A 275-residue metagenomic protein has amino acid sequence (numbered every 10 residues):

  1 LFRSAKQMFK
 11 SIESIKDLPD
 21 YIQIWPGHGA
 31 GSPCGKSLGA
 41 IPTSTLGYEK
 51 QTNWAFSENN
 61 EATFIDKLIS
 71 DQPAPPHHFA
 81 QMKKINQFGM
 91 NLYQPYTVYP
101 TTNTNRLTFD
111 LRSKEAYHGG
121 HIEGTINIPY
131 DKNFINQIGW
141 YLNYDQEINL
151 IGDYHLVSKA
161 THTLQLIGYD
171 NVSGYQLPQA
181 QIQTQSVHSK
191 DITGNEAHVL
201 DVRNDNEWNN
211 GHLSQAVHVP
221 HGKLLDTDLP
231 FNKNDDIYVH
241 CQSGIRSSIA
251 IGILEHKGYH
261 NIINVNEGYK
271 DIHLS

Functional and structural regions predicted by a protein language model:
F2, Y48-Q81, F88, K114-S275: Rhodanese-like catalytic fold shared by cysteine-dependent sulfurtransferases and DSP/PTP-type phosphatases
Q7-Y96: Divalent-metal (often Zn2+) His-rich catalytic cores of metallo-beta-lactamase-fold enzymes
L38-P42, L111-K114, N136-Q137: Short amphipathic alpha-helical segments, especially helix-boundary/capping motifs
I41, T104-R106, E123, A197: Sequence-level motif detector for i,i+2 pairs with an aromatic at +2
T104-Y117: Short, compositionally biased "basic patch" segments
